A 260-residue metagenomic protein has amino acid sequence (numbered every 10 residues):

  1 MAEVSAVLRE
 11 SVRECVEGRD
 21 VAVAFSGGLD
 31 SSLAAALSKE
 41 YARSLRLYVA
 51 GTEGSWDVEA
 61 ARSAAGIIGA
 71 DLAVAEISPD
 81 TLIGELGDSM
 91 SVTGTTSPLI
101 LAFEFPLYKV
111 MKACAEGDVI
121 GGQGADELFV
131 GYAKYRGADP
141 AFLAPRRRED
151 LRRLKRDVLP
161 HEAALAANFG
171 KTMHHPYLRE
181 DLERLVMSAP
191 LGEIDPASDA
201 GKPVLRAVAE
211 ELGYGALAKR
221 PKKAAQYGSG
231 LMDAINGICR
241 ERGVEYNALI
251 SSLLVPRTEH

Functional and structural regions predicted by a protein language model:
M1-V21, N168, E211: RNA-binding accessory domains that recognize and position tRNA/RNA substrates
V4, A34, D57, L99-L107 (+4 more regions): Hydrophobic (often cysteine-bearing) scaffold residues that line and stabilize catalytic clefts of nucleotide/cofactor
V7, G18-V21, T81-K134, R153-H161 (+3 more regions): Conserved adenosine/adenylate-binding substructure
V7, S11, A64, K109 (+2 more regions): Amphipathic alpha-helical segments that form well-ordered structural scaffolds and often line/cohere around active
E14, D20-I68: ATP-dependent adenylation/pyrophosphate-handling site
E53-M111, Y132-A144, V186-P196: ATP-dependent adenylate-handling ligase core
V119, D126-F142, R153-N247: Mid-to-C-terminal catalytic subdomains of enzymes that bind/position adenosyl phosphate moieties or nucleic-acid
V244-H260: Acidic, carboxylate-rich catalytic segments that either coordinate divalent cations
